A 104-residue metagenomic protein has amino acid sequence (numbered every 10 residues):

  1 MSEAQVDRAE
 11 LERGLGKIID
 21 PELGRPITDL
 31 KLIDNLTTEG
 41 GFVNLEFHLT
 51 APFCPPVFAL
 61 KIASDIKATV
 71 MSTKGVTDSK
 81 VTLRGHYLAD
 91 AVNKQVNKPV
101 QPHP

Functional and structural regions predicted by a protein language model:
M1-P104: Domain-level signature for proteins that mediate thiol-based redox and metal-cofactor handling
